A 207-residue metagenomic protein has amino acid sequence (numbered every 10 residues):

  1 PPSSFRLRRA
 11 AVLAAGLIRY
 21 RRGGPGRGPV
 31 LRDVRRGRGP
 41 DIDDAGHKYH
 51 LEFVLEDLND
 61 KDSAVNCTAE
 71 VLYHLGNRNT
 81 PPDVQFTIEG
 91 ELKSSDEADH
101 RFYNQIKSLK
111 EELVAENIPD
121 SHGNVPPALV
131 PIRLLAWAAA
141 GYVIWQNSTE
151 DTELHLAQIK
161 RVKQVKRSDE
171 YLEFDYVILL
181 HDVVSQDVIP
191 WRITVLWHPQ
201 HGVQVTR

Functional and structural regions predicted by a protein language model:
P1-D41: An N-terminus-focused feature that recognizes amino-terminal "leader" regions
S3, R35-N124: Hydrophobic, ordered structural segments
A10-G16, C67-V71, A136-A140, I193-V195: Long alpha-helical scaffolds
I18-G23, N59-D62, V143-N147, V184-D187: Short loop/beta submotifs within extracellular cysteine-rich repeat domains
R32-H74, A157-T194: Exposed beta-strand-loop-beta-strand "reactive/processing" segments of non-cytosolic proteins
K107-K166, F174: Surface-exposed interaction/gating patches
